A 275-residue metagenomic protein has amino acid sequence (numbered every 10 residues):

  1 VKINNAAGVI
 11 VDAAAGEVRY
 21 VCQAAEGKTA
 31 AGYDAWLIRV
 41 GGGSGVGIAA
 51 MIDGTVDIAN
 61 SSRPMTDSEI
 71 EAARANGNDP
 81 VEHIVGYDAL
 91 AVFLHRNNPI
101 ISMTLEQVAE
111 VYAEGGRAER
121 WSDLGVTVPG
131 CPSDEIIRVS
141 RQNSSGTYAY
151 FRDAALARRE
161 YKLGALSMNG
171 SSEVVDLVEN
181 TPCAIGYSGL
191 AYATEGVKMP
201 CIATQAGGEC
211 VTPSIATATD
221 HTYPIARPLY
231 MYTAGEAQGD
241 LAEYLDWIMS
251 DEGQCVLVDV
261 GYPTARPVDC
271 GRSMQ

Functional and structural regions predicted by a protein language model:
V1-Q275: Flexible loop/hinge segments at secondary-structure junctions
